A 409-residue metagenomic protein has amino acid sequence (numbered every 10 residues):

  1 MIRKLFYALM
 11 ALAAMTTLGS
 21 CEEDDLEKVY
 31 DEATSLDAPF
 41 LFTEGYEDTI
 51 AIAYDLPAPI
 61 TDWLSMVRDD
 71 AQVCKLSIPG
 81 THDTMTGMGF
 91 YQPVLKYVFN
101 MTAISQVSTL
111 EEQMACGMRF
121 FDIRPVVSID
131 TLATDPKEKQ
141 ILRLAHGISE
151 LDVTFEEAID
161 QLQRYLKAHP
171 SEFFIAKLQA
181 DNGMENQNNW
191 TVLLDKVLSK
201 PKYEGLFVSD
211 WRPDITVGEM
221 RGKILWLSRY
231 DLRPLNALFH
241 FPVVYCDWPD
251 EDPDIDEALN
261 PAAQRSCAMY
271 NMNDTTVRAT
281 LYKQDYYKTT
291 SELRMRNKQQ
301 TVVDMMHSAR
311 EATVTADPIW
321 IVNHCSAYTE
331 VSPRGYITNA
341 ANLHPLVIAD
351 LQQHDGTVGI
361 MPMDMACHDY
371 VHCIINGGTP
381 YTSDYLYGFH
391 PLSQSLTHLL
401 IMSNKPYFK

Functional and structural regions predicted by a protein language model:
M1-I2: N-terminal secretory signal peptides that target proteins for export/translocation
L5-A13: Sec-dependent N-terminal signal peptides
T16-S20: C-terminal motif of bacterial Sec signal peptides marking the signal peptidase cleavage site
E23-C116, I129-A168, F173, P234 (+2 more regions): Long, acidic (Asp/Glu-rich), low-complexity accessory segments flanking structured domains
R124, A176, W226, M361: Conserved, mostly hydrophobic/aromatic
V127, P170-E185: Active-site groove signature of glycoside hydrolases
L151, F155-A158, D195-R212: Acidic, His- and aromatic-enriched active-site or binding-groove loops in soluble protein domains that engage sugars
G222-R334: Aromatic-lined glycan-binding groove of carbohydrate-active enzymes
